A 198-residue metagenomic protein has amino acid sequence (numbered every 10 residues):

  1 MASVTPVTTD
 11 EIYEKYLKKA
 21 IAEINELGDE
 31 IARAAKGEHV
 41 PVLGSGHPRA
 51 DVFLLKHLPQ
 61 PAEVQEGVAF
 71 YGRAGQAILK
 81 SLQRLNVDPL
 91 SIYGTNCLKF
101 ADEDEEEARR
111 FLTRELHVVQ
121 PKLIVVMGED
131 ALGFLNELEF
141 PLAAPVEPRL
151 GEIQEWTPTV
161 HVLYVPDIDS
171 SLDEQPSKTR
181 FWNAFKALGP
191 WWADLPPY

Functional and structural regions predicted by a protein language model:
A2-Y198: A polyanion-binding, active-site-adjacent surface
